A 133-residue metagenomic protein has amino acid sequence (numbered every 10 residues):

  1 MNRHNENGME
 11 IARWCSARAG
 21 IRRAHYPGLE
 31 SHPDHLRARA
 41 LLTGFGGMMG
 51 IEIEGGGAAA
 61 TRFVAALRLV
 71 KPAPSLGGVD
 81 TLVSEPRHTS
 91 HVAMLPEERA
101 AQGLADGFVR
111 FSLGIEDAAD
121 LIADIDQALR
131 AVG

Functional and structural regions predicted by a protein language model:
M1: Ligand-binding pocket scaffold of soluble enzyme catalytic domains
N5: Catalytic core of tubulin tyrosine ligase-like
M9-G77, M94-A100: Conserved small-domain helix->loop->beta segment predominantly found in fold-type I
A65, T81-G133: PLP-dependent enzyme catalytic core of the Aspartate aminotransferase-like
